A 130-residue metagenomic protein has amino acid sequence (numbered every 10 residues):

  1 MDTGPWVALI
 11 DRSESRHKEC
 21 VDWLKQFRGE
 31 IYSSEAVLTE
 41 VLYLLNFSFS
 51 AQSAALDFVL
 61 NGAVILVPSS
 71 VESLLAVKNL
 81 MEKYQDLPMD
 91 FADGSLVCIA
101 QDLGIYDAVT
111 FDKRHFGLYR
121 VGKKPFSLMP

Functional and structural regions predicted by a protein language model:
M1, E19-F47, N61, L66-S69: PIN/NYN-family metal-dependent endoribonuclease catalytic core
M1-D2, Y32-S33, M89-F91, D112 (+1 more regions): Histidine- and aromatic-rich ligand-binding microenvironments
M1-E14: Metal-dependent nucleic-acid phosphoesterase active-site entry motif
G4-P5, A36, E72, R114: Alpha-helix/helix-capping structural signal
G4-V7, T39-L42, K78: Amphipathic alpha-helical segments within well-ordered protein domains
H17, V21, P125-S127: Acidic/histidine-enriched, beta-strand-rich ligand/metal-binding domains
V67-F111: Active-site neighborhoods of divalent-metal-dependent phosphate/nucleic-acid chemistry enzymes
Q101-P130: Acidic, PIN/NYN-like endoribonuclease modules and their adjacent C-terminal/linker elements
